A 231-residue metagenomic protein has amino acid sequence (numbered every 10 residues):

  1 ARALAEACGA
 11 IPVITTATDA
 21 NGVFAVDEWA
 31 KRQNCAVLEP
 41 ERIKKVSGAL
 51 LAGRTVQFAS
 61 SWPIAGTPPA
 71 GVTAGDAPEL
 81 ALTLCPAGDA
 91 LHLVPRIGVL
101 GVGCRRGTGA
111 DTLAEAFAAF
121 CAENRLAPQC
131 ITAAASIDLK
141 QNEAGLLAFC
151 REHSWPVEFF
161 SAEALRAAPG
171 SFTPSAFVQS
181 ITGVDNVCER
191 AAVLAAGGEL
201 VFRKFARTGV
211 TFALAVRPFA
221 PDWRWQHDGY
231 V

Functional and structural regions predicted by a protein language model:
A1-A10, R42, G183, V187-C188 (+1 more regions): Short alpha-helices
A1-A5, I11-P12, T16-Q141, G145 (+1 more regions): Conserved mixed alpha/beta catalytic, RNA-binding, or beta-rich assembly cores of soluble enzyme, regulatory
A1-C8, N21, I137, L146-N186: Long, charge-dense
A5-P12, C121, H153, V157 (+2 more regions): Structural signal for hydrophobic packing residues in well-ordered secondary-structure cores of soluble enzyme domains
P12-T16, F58, L82, E158-S161 (+2 more regions): General beta-strand structural signal in soluble alpha/beta enzymes
L38-V46, T182-A195: Short, basic, helix/turn surface patches
L80-P86, A90-L93, E189-V231: C-terminal edge-of-domain segments
G109, D138-Q141, V178-T182, K204: Catalytic cores of large soluble enzymes that bind and process phosphate-bearing ligands
